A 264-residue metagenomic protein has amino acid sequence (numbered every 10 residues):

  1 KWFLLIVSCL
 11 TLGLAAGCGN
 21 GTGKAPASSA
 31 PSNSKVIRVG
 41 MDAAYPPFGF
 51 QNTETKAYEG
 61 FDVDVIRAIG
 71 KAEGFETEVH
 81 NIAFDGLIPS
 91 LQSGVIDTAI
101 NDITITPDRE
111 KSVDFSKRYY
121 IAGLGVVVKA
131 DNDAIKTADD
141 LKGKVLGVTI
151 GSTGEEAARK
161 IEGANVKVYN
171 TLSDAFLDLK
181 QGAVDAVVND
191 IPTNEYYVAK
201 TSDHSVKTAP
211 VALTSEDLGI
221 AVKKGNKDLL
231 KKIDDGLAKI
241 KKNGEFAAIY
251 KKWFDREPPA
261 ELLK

Functional and structural regions predicted by a protein language model:
G13-G17: C-terminal motif of bacterial Sec signal peptides marking the signal peptidase cleavage site
G19, V63-A72, N132, I150-S152 (+2 more regions): Extended ligand-binding regions for polar small-molecule ligands
N20-A25, T153-Y169, S205-P210, D235-K264: Ligand-binding clefts/hinges and TM-proximal coupling segments of bilobed small-molecule sensing domains
A27-S29, K129-L146: Flexible hinge/capping segments at coil-to-helix
S29-D102: Extracytoplasmic small-molecule ligand-binding "clamshell" domains of the periplasmic binding protein/Venus flytrap
A43, I121-V128, I191, E195-D234 (+1 more regions): Periplasmic-binding protein-like
E78-L91, D133, S152-T153, K167-Q181 (+1 more regions): Short helix-initiation/N-cap motifs at beta->coil->alpha
I103-K111, A157-R159, K180, D185-S215: A ligand-binding cleft/hinge motif common to bilobed small-molecule-binding domains
